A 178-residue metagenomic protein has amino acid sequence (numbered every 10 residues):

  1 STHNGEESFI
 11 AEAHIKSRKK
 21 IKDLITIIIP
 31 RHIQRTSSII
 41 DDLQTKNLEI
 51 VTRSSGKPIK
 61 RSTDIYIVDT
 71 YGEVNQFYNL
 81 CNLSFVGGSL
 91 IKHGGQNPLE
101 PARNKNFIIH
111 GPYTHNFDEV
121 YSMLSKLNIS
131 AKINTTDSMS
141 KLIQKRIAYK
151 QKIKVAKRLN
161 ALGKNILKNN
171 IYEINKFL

Functional and structural regions predicted by a protein language model:
S1-L178: Nucleotide-activated sugar donor-binding and catalytic core shared by glycosyltransferases and related lipid-linked
